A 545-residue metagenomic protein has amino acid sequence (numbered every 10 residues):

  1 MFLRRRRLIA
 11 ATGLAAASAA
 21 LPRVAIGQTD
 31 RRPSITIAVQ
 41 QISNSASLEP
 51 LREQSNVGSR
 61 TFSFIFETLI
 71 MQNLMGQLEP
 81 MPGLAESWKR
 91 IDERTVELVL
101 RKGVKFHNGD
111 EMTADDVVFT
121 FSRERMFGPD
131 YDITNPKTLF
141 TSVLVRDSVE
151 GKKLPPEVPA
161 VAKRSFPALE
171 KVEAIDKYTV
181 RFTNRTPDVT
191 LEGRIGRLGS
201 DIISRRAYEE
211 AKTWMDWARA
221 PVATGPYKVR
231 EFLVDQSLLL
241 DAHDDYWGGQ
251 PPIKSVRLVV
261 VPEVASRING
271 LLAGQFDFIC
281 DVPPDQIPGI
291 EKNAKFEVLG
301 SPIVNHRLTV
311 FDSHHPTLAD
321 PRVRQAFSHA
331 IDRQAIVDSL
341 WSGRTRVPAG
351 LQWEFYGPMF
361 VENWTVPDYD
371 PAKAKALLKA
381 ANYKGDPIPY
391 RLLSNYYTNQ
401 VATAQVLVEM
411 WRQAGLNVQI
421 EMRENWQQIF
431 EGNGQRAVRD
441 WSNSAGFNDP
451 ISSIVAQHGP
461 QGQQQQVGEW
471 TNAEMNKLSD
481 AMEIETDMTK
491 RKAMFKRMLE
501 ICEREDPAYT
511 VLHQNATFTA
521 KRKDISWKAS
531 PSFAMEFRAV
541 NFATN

Functional and structural regions predicted by a protein language model:
A38-D92, S122, A220-A223: N-terminal lobe/hinge region of extracytoplasmic solute-binding protein
N73-M75, P156-E157, F166-P167, K177-Y178 (+5 more regions): Gly/Pro-rich hinge or "lid" segments in bacterial periplasmic/extracellular proteins
E86-T141, R181, R267-G270, T317-A319: Aromatic- and charge-enriched surface segment that lines or borders ligand/interaction sites
D130-V149, G350-E354, M422, Q427-I484 (+2 more regions): Acidic-aromatic pocket-rim loops
M215-A218, D244-G289, G300, N417: Ligand-site clamp/hinge motif
R322, V337, Q413, N417-Q428 (+2 more regions): Extracytoplasmic/peripheral linker and loop segments enriched in polar/acidic and small residues with frequent Thr/Pro
R346-A380, S394-V401: Structural transition elements
T519-N545: Long beta-strand-rich cores associated with HINT superfamily self-processing modules
